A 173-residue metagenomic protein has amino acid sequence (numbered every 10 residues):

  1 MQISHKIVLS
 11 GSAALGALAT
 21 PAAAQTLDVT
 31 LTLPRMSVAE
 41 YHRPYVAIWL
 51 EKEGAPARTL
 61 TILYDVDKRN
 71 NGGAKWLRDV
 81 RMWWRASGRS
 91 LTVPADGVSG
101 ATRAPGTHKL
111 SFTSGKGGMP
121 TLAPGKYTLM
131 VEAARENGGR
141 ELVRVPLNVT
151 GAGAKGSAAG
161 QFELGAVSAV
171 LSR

Functional and structural regions predicted by a protein language model:
M1-G11: Bacterial N-terminal signal peptides that target proteins for export
L18-A24: Sec/Tat signal peptide C-region and signal peptidase I cleavage site
D28-V29, S168: Secreted peptidase-domain scaffold signal
V29-Y41, Y64-D67: Short amphipathic, basic-aromatic surface patches that mediate peripheral association with negatively charged
E40-A47, P124-K126: Short coil-to-beta strand junction motifs in C2/discoidin
A47-W49, T61, M130: Beta-strand signatures of extracellular beta-sandwich domains
E53-L122: Structured domain cores in non-transmembrane regions
P105-L110, G118-R173: Glycine-rich, aromatic-bearing surface loops/beta-hairpins
